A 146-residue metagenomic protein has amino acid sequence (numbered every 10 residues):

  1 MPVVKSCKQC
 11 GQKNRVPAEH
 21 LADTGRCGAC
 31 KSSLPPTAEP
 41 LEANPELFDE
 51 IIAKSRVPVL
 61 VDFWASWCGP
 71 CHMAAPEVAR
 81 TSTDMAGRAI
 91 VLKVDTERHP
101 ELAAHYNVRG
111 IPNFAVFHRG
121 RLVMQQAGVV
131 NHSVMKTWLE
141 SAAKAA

Functional and structural regions predicted by a protein language model:
C7-C10, C27-C30: Short cysteine-rich clusters marking metal-coordination/redox-active sites
G11-N14, L34, A75: Cys/His-rich microdomains that often coordinate metals
V16-G25: Short linker/helix segments within small regulatory modules
K31-E39: Short Cys/His-rich micro-motifs in 6-15 aa windows
L41-V59: A short beta-strand-turn-helix
R56-V59, F63-W67, G110: Short pre-active-site segment immediately N-terminal to redox-active cysteine/selenocysteine motifs in thiol-based
P70-M85: Typically the conserved alpha-helix immediately C-terminal to a functionally engaged Cys/Sec in thioredoxin-like
G110, A115-A146: Non-catalytic, surface beta->alpha helical segment in thiol-disulfide oxidoreductase systems
